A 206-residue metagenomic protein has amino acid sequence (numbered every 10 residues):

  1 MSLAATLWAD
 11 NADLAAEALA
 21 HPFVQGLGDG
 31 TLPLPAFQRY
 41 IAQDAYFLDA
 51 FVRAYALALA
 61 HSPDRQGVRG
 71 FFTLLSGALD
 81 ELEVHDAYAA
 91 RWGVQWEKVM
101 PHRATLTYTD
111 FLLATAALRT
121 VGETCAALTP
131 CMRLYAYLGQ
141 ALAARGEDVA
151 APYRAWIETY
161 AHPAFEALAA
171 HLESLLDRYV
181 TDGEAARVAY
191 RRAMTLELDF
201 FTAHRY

Functional and structural regions predicted by a protein language model:
M1-A5, A9: Basic/polar N-terminal segments that are highly enriched at the extreme N-terminus, encompassing both cleavable
W8-L32, A170-Y179: Short alpha-helical hairpin
A12-E17, T31-H61, D80, A126-A136 (+1 more regions): Alpha-helical bundle segments that constitute or directly flank the non-heme di-iron/ferroxidase center
R39, Q43-A50, T73, V188-R192 (+1 more regions): A non-catalytic, amphipathic alpha-helix used as a structural packing/dimerization or gating element in enzyme scaffolds
A42, Q66-A164, T195: Active-site-proximal alpha-helical scaffolds that flank and shape metal-associated catalytic sites
Y55-S62, A116, G139-G146, Y179 (+1 more regions): Secondary-structure edge/capping motif, primarily at the C-terminal ends of alpha-helices and the immediately following
S62-G67, G183-R187: Structural helix-adjacent loops and short alpha-helical linkers that scaffold large soluble proteins
R178-Y206: Long hydrophobic alpha-helical segments typical of transmembrane helices together with their membrane-interfacial
